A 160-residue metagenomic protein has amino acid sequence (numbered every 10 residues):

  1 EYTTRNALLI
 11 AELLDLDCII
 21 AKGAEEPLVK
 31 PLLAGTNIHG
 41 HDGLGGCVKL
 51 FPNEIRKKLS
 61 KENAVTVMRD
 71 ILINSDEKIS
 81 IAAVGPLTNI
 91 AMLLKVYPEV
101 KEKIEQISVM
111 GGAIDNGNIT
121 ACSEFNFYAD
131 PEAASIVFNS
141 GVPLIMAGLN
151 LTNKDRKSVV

Functional and structural regions predicted by a protein language model:
E1-V160: N-terminal acidic, glycine/proline-rich low-complexity segments
